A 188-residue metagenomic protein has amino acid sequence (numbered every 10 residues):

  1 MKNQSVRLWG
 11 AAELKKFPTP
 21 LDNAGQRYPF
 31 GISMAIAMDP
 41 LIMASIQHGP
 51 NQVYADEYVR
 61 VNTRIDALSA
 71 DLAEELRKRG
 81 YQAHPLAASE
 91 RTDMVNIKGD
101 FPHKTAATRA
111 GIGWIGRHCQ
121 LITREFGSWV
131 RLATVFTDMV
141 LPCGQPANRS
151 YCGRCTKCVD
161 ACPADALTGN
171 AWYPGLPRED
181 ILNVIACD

Functional and structural regions predicted by a protein language model:
M1-V59: Non-catalytic, usually N-terminal nucleic-acid engagement modules in DNA/RNA processing proteins
W9, Y54, R60-D188: Catalytic cores of enzyme domains
